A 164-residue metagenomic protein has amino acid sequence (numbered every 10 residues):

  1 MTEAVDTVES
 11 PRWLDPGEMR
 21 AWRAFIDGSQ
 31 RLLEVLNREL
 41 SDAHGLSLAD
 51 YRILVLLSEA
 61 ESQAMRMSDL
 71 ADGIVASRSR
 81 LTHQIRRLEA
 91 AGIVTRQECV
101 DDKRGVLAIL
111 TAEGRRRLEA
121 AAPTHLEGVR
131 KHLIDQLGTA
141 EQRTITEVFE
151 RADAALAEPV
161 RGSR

Functional and structural regions predicted by a protein language model:
M1-H44, A91, R143: N-terminal leader segment of winged-helix/HTH proteins
A4-S10, R86-T144: Charged, amphipathic alpha-helical coiled-coil/dimerization segments
I26, V55-S62, A122, E150: Short, locally clustered residues in the helix-turn-helix/winged-helix DNA-binding domain
S29-L32, L36, I74, R117 (+2 more regions): Alpha-helical linker/hinge and terminal dimerization helices associated with HTH transcriptional regulators
E34-S79: N-terminal helix-turn-helix DNA-binding core of bacterial DNA-binding proteins
M67, I85-R86: Short, hydrophobic-biased segments on the C-terminal half of alpha helices that form "recognition helices"
E141-R164: Exposed, interaction-prone assembly regions rather than primary DNA-binding/catalytic cores
